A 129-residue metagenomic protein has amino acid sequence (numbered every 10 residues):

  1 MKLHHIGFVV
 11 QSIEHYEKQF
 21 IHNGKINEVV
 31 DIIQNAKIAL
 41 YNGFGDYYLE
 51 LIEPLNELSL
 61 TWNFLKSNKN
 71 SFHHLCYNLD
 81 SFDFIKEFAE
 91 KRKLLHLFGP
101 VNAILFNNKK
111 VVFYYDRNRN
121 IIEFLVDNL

Functional and structural regions predicted by a protein language model:
M1-L3, Q34-A36, N70-F72, N107-K109: Short, solvent-exposed coil/turn segments
M1-Q34, S59: Long, hydrophobic N-terminal alpha-helical segment
K2-S12, Y41-G43, W62-F88: Vicinal oxygen chelate
V30, K37-I52, K86-L129: Vicinal oxygen chelate
P54-N56: Generic short beta-strand segments
L58-N63, F98: A short, acidic/glycine-rich surface segment
